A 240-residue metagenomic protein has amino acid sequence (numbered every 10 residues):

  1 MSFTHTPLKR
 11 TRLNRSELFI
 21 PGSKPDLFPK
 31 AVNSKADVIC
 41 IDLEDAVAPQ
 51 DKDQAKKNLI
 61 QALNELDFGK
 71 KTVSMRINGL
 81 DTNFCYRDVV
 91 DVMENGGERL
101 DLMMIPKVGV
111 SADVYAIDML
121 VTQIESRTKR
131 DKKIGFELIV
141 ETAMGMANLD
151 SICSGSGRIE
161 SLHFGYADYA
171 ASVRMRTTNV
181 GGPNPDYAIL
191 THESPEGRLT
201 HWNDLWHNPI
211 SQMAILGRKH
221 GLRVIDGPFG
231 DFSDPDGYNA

Functional and structural regions predicted by a protein language model:
M1-A240: Expand to "…catalyze enediolate/carbanion chemistry for C-C bond making/breaking, isomerization, decarboxylation
